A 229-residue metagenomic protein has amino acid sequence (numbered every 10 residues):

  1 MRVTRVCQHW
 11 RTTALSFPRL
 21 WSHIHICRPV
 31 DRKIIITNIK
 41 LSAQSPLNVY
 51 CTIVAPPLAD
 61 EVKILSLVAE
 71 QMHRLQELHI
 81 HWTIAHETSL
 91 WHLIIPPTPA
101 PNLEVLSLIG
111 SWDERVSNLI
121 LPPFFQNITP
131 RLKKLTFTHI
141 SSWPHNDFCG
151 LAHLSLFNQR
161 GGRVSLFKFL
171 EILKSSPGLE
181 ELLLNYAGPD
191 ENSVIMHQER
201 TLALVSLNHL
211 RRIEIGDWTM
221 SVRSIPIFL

Functional and structural regions predicted by a protein language model:
M1-L93, R115-V116, R131-K133, P144 (+1 more regions): Hydrophobic regular-secondary-structure patch
H9, L15-H23, T37-N48, E70-E77 (+6 more regions): Leucine-rich repeat
S16, D60, H86-L90, N102 (+3 more regions): Structural recognition of alpha-solenoid helical scaffolds
H25, S66, W91-I95, P122-P123 (+4 more regions): The feature encodes a structural signal of leucine-rich repeats
H25-R28, Y50-P57, H79-H86, S107-R115 (+4 more regions): Concave beta-strand-loop units of leucine-rich repeat
I35-I36, I120, F169, Q198-R200: Eukaryotic intrinsically disordered and solvent-exposed regulatory patches
G188-L229: Repeat-solenoid scaffold signature
